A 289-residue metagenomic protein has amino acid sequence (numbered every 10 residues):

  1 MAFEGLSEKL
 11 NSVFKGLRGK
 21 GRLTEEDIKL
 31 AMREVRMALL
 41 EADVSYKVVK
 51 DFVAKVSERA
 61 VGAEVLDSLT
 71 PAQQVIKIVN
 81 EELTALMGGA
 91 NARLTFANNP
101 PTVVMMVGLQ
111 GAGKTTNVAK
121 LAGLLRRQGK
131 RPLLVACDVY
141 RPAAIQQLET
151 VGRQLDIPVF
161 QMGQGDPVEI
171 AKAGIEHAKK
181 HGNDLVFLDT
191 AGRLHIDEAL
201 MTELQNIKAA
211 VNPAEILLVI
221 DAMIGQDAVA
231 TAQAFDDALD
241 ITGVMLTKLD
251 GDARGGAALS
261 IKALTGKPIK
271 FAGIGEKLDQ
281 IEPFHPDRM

Functional and structural regions predicted by a protein language model:
L6-C137, A144-Q164, I170-T190: Primarily NTPase-proximal linker/entry elements flanking Walker-type ATP/GTP-binding cores
G108, A136-V139, A191, V219-A222 (+1 more regions): Conserved residues at beta->alpha junctions
A112, Y140-P142, P167-V168, G192-I196 (+2 more regions): Short, small-residue-enriched loops and turns at beta-alpha junctions that line or gate enzyme active sites
K172-I175, N183, H195, M201-A209 (+1 more regions): Conserved phosphate-handling catalytic cores of large alpha/beta enzymes
